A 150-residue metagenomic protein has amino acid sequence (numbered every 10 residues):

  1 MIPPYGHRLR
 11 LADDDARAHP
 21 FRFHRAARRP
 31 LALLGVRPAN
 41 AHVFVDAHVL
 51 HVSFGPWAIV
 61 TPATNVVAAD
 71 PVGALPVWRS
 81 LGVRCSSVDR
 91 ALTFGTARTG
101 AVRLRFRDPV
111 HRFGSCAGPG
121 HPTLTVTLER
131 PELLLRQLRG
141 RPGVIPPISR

Functional and structural regions predicted by a protein language model:
M1-A47, A58, P71-A74, R79-S80: Anionic N-terminal interaction surfaces
M1-R10, F21, R105-R150: Terminal and domain-flanking low-complexity segments
H19, A41, G100-V102, P122: A generic secondary-structure signal marking the coil-to-beta-strand transition
L34-G35, G55-A63, A68-G120: Non-transmembrane, membrane-adjacent beta-strand/coil modules in membrane-associated proteins and peripheral
V45, T61, V126-E129: A conserved hydrophobic position in a structured secondary element of the catalytic/binding core that shapes
V45-H48, R98-G100: A short, compositionally biased
L50-S53: Short hydrophobic/aromatic-rich beta-strand segments that constitute the beta-sheet cores of beta-sandwich/beta-barrel
